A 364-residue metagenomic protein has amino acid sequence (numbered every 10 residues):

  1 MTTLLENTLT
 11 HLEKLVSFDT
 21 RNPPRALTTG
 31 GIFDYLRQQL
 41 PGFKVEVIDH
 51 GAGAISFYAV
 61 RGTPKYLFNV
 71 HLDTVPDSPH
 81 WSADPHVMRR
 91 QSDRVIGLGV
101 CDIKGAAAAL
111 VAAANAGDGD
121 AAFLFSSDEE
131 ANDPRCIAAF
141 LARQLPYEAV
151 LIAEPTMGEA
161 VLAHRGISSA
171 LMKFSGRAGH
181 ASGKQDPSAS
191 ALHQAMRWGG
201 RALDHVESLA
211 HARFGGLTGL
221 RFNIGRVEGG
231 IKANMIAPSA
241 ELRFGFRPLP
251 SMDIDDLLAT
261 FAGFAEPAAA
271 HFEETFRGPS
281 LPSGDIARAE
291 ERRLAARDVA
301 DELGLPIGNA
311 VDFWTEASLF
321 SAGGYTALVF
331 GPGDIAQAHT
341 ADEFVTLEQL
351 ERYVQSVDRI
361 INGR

Functional and structural regions predicted by a protein language model:
T2-S78, S239-R243, L257-T260, F272 (+2 more regions): N-terminal helical capping/dimerization or prosegment-like subdomains of hydrolases acting on amide or phosphate bonds
T3, D49-H50, P76, S169-R364: Metal-dependent amide/peptide-bond hydrolase catalytic core, centered on the "pita-bread" metallohydrolase fold
I48-H50, V95-I103, A310-D312: Active-site nucleophile and cofactor-binding loops and adjacent substrate-binding regions of central metabolic enzymes
L67, V95, P146-I152, L171 (+1 more regions): Short glycine-aspartate micro-motif
L67-F125: Active-site metal-coordination/substrate-binding segment of hydrolases, especially metallo-dependent peptidases
N69-H71, L124-S126, L151-E154, K173-S175 (+1 more regions): Short beta-strand segments
G99, I103-S169, F214: Acidic/histidine-rich catalytic neighborhood of metal-dependent amide-processing enzymes
